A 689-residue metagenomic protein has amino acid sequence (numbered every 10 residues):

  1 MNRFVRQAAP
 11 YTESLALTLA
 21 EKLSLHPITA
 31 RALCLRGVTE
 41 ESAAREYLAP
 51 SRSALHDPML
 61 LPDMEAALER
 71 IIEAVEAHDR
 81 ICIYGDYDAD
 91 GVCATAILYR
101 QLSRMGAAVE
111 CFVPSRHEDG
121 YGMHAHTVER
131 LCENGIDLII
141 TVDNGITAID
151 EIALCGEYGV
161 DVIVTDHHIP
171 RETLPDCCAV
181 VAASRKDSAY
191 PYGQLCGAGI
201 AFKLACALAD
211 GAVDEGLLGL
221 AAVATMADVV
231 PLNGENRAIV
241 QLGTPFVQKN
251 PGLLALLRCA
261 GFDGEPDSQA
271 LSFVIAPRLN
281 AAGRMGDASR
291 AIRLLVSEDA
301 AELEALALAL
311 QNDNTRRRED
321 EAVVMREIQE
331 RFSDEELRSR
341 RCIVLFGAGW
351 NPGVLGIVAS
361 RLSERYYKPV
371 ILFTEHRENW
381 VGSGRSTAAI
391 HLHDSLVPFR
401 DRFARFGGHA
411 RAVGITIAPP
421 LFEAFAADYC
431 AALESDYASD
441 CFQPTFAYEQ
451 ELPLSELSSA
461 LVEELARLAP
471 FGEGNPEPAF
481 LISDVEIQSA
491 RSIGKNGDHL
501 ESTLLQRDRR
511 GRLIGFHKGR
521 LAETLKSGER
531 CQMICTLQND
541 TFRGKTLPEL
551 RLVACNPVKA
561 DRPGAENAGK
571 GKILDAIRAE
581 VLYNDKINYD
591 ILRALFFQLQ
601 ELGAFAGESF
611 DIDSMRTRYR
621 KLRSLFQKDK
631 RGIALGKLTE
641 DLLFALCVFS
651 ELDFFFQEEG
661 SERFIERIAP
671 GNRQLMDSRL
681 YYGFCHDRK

Functional and structural regions predicted by a protein language model:
M1-T18, S678-K689: Extreme N-terminal flexible tails
A8-L138, Y158-G159, D176, A209-A427 (+4 more regions): Hydrophobic helix-and-loop "lid/oligomerization" segment in the mid-to-C-terminal part of catalytic domains
I97, P175-A227, Y589-Q598: Short alpha-helices
L98, G234-P277, A281-Q329, C342 (+2 more regions): Acidic, two-metal ion nucleic-acid-processing modules in DNA metabolism proteins
V128, I152-A153, L646: Short amphipathic alpha-helical segments and helix-helix/interface helices
G135, V142-L195: Histidine/acidic-residue-rich, glycine-tolerant segments that coordinate divalent metal ions
H167-H168, N351, H409, H499: Histidine-centered active-site/metal-ligand motif
